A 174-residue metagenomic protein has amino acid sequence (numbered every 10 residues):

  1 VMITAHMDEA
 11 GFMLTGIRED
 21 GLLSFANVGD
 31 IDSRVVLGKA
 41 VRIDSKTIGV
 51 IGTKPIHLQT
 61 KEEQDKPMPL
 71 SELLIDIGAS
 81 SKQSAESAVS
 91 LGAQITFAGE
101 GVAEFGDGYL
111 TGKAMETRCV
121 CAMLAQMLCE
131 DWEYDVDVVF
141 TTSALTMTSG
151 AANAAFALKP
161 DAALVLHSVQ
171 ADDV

Functional and structural regions predicted by a protein language model:
V1-V174: N-terminal hydrophobic/helix-forming segments and targeting peptides
